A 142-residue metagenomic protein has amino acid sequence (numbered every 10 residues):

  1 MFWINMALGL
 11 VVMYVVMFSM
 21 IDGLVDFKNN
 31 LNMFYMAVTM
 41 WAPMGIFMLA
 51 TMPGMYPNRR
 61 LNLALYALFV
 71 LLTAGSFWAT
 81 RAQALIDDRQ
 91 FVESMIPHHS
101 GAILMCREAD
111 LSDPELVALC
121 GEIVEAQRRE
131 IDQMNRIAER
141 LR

Functional and structural regions predicted by a protein language model:
M1-R142: Alpha-helical membrane segments of multi-pass proteins
